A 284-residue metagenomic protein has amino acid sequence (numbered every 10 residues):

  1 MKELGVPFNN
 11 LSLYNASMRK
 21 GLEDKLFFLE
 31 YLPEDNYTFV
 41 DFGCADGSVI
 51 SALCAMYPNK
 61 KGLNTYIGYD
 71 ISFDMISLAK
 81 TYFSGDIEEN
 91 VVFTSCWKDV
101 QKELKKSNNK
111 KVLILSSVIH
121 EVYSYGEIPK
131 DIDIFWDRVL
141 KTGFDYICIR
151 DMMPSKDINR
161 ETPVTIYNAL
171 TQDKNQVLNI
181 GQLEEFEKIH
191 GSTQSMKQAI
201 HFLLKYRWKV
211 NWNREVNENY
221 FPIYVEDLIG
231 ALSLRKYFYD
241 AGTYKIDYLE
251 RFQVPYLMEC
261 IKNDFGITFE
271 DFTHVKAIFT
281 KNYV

Functional and structural regions predicted by a protein language model:
M1-Y31: Class I SAM-dependent methyltransferase Rossmann-like catalytic core, especially the SAM/SAH-binding loop
N36-A45: Conserved class I S-adenosyl-L-methionine
I50-V100: Class I SAM-dependent methyltransferase SAM/SAH-binding core
I114: A conserved beta-strand element that flanks and buttresses the S-adenosyl-L-methionine
V122-V139: A short, conserved alpha-helix within the catalytic core of class I
Y146-E185: Conserved class I S-adenosyl-L-methionine
E218-Y239: Short alpha-helix
K236-V284: C-terminal lobe and adjacent flexible extensions of AdoMet/dcAdoMet transferase-like proteins
